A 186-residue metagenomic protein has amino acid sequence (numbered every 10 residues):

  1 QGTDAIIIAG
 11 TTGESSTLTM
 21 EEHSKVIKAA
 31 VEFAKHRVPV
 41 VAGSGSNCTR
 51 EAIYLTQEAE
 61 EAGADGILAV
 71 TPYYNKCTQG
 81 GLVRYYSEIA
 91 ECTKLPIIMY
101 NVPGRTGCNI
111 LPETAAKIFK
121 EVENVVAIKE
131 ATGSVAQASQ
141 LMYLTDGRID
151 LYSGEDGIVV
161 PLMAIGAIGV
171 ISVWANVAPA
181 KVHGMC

Functional and structural regions predicted by a protein language model:
Q1-G107: Active-site beta->alpha loop and helix N-cap motifs at the rims of alpha/beta catalytic domains
E91-C92, R105-C186: Catalytic alpha/beta core domains of metabolic enzymes, predominantly
